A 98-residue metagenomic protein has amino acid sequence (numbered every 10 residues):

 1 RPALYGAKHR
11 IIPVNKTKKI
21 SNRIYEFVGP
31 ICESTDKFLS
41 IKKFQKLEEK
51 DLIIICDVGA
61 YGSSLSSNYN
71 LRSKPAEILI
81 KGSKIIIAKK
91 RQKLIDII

Functional and structural regions predicted by a protein language model:
R1-I98: Charged (often Lys/Glu-rich) extended helix/loop segments that serve as interaction or gating elements
